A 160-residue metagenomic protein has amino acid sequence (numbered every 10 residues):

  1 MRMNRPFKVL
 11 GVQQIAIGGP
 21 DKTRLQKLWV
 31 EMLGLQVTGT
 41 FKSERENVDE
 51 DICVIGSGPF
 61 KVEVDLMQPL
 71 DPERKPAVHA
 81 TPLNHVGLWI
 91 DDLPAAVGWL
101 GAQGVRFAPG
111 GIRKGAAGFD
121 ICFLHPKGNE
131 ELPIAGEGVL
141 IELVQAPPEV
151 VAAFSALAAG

Functional and structural regions predicted by a protein language model:
R2-K8, T40, I52, V97-G160: Vicinal oxygen chelate
G11-P20, D51-G56, R74-L100: Vicinal oxygen chelate
V12, T38, P69-N84, G110 (+2 more regions): A cross-kingdom feature marking solvent-exposed beta-strand/loop segments within repeated, beta-rich binding/scaffold
V12-A16, W29, C53, K61-M67 (+4 more regions): Short, structured motif recognition centered on aromatic/hydrophobic residues
R24, L35-E44: N-terminal first-folded block
L25-V30, L100: Conserved active-site tyrosine of GNAT-family acetyltransferases
Q36, F60-V62, R74-K75, L132 (+1 more regions): Short loop/beta submotifs within extracellular cysteine-rich repeat domains
S43-F60: C-terminal "cap" of GNAT-fold acetyltransferases
